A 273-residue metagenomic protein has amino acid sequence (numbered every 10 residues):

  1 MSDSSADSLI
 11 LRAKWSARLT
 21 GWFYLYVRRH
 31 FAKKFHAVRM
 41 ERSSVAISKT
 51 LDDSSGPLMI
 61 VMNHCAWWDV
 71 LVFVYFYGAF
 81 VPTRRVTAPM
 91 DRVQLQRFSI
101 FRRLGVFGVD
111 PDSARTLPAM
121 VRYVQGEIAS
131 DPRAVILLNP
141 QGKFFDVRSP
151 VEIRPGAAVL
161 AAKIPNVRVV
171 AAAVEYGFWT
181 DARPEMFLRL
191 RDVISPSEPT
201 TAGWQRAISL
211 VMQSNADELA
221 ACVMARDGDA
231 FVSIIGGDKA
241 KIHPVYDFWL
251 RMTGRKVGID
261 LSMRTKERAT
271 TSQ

Functional and structural regions predicted by a protein language model:
M1-V74, R85, F98-V106, E185 (+1 more regions): Membrane-anchoring hydrophobic helices of lipid-metabolizing enzymes
S2-W15, P118-Q273: Non-catalytic C-terminal accessory region of glycerolipid acyltransferases and related lyso-lipid remodeling enzymes
F35-R42, S113-V124: Glycine-rich, highly charged phosphate/nucleotide-binding loops
M59-V61, G108, V135-N139: Structural motif
A79-P82: Short helix-capping segments at alpha-helix termini
V86-R92: Short internal beta-strands
P89, F107, V170-A172: Hydrophobic/aromatic beta-strand patches that form the interior of the parallel beta-sheet core in alpha/beta enzyme
V106-A114, K143-R148: Surface-exposed cleft-lining segments at the edges of enzyme active sites
